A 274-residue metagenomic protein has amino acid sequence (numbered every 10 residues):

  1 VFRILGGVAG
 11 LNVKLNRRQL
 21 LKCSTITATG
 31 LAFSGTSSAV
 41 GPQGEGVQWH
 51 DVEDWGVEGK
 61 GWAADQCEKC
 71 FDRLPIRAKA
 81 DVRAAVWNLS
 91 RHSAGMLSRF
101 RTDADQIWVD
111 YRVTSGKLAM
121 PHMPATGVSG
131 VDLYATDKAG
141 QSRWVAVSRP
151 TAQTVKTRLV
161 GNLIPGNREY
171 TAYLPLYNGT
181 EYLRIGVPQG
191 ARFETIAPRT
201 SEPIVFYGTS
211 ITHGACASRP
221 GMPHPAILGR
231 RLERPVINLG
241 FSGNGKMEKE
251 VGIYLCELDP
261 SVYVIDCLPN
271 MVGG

Functional and structural regions predicted by a protein language model:
V1-L11: Short, Lys/Arg-enriched N-terminal segments with co-localized hydrophobic residues within the first ~10-30 amino acids
A9, V13, S34-E45: C-terminal segment of N-terminal export signals and the immediately downstream linker at the start of the mature
G10-A28: N-terminal secretory signal peptides and thylakoid transit peptides that target proteins across membranes
V40-R91: Glycan-recognition and processing domains
V86-I196: Extended, charged alpha/beta regions that create polyanion-binding interfaces
L118-P121, H213-C216, M271-G273: A generic structural signal for short coil/turn motifs at secondary-structure boundaries
P124, L163, Y170-G245, K249-D259: Serine-esterase "nucleophile elbow" of acetyl-processing enzymes
G252-G274: C-terminal amphipathic alpha-helical segment
